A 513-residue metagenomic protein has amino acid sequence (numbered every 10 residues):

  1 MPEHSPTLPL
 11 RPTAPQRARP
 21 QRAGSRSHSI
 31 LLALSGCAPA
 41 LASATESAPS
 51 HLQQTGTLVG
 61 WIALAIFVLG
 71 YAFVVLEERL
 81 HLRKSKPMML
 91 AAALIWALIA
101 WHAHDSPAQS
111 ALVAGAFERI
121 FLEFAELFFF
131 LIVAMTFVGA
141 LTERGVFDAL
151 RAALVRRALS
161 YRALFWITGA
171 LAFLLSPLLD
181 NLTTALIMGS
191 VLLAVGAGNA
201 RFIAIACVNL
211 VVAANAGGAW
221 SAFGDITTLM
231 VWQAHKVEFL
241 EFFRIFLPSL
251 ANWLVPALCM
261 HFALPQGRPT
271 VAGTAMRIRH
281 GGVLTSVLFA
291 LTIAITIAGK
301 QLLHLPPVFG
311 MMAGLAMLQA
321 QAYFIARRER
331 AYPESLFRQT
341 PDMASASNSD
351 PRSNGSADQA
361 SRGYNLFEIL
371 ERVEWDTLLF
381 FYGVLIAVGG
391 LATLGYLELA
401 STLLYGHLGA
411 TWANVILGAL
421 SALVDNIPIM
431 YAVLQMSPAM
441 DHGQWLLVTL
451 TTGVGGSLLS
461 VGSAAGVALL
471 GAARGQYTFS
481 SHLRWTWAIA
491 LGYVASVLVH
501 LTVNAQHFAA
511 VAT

Functional and structural regions predicted by a protein language model:
M1-T45: N-terminal secretory/membrane targeting signals
P49-V59, L80-S85, S110-L127, F239-P248 (+6 more regions): Interfacial loop-to-helix junctions that mark the boundaries of transmembrane helices in multi-pass membrane
L58-L64, E123-L127, V155-I167, A197-A206 (+4 more regions): Membrane-interfacial loop-to-helix junctions in multi-pass transporters
G70-H81, T136-A153, L193-A197, C259-A272 (+2 more regions): C-terminal ends of transmembrane helices
K86, G139, R144, R151 (+3 more regions): Transmembrane helical segments that form the transport core of multi-pass membrane transport proteins
I95-S106, A114, F121-L122, A172-A213 (+3 more regions): Membrane-interfacial helix-loop connectors
A134-G139, L159, T168-N181, A213-A219 (+2 more regions): Helix-loop-helix module between adjacent transmembrane segments
A200-A204, A216, W220-F223, M230-V231 (+4 more regions): Juxtamembrane and boundary regions of transmembrane helices in multi-pass small-molecule transporters and channels
